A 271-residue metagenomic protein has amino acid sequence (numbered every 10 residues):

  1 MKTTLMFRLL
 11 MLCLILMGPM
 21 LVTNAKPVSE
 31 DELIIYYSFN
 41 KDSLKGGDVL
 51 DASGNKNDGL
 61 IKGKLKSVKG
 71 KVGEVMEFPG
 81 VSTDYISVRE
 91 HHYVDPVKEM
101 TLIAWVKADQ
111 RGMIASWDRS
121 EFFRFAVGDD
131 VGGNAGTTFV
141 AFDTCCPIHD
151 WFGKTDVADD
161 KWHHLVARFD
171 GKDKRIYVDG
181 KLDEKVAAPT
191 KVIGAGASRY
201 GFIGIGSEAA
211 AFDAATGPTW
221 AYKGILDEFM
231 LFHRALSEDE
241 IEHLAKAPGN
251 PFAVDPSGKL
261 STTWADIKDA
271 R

Functional and structural regions predicted by a protein language model:
M1-M11: Bacterial N-terminal signal peptides that target proteins for export
K2, L14, P19-S82, E184 (+1 more regions): Extracytoplasmic low-complexity segments
P27-I34, S43-V49, S53, V81-A141 (+7 more regions): Extracellular glycan-recognition modules
N134-F139, V186-I225: Flexible glycan-contacting loops in extracellular carbohydrate-active proteins
P147-F152, L182-V186: Surface-exposed loop/edge segments in extracytoplasmic proteins
H163-H164, F229: Short, well-structured beta-strand segments within conserved domains
A167-P189, E240-I241: Carbohydrate-binding surfaces in secreted/extracellular proteins
R175-Y177, A211-D227, R234, E238-E242 (+1 more regions): Extracellular carbohydrate recognition
